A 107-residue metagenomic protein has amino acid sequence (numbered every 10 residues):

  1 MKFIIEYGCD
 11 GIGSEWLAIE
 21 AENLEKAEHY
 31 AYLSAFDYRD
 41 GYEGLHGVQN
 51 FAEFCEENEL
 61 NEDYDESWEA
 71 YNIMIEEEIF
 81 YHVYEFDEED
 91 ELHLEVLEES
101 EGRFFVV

Functional and structural regions predicted by a protein language model:
M1-S14, S34: Short aromatic-glycine-(Arg/Gly/Cys) micro-motifs in beta-strand/loop hairpins
F3, L24-A27, E59: N-terminal cationic leader/targeting segments used for protein routing and processing
I5, E20, M74-E76: Residues marking helix boundaries in flexible regions
G13-L24: A short, exposed loop/beta-hairpin motif centered on an aromatic-Gly-Thr core
N23-Y42: A short, charged, amphipathic alpha-helix used as a generic interaction element across diverse proteins
F36-V107: Short, mixed-charge low-complexity intrinsically disordered segments
